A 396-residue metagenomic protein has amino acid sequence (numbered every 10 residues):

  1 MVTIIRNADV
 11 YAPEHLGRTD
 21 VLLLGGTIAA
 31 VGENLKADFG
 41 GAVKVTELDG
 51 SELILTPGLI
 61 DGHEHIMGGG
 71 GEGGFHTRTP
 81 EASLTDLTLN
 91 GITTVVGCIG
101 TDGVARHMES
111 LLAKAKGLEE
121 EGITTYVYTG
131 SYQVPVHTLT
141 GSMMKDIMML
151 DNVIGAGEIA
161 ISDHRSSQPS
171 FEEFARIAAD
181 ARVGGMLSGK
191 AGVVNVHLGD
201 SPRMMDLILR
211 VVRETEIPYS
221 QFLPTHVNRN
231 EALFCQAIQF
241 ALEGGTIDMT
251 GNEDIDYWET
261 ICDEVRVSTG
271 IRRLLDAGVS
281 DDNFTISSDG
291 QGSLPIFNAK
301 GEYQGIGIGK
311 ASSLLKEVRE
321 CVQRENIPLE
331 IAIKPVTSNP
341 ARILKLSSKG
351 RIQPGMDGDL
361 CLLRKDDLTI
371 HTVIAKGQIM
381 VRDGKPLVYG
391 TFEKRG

Functional and structural regions predicted by a protein language model:
M1-T3, V10-T56: Histidine-rich, glycine-flanked metal-binding segment
A8, G26, E52, H63 (+9 more regions): Divalent metal-coordination and catalytic microenvironments
G25-I28, I352-G396: C-terminal cap of metal-dependent C-N hydrolases
A42-V45, G50-A113: Metal-associated gating/positioning segment near the N- to mid-region
G70, G74-T77, E81-G97, D146-S167 (+6 more regions): Active-site gating loops and adjacent loop-to-helix segments of metal-dependent hydrolytic enzymes
A82-P135, D151-H164, M186-S201, S220-T225: Divalent metal-dependent hydrolysis catalytic cores, especially in the metallo-beta-lactamase
A179-P295, Y303-Q304: Active-site core of metal-dependent hydrolases
D276-L362: His/Asp/Glu-enriched, well-ordered alpha-helical/loop segment that forms or immediately abuts the divalent-metal
